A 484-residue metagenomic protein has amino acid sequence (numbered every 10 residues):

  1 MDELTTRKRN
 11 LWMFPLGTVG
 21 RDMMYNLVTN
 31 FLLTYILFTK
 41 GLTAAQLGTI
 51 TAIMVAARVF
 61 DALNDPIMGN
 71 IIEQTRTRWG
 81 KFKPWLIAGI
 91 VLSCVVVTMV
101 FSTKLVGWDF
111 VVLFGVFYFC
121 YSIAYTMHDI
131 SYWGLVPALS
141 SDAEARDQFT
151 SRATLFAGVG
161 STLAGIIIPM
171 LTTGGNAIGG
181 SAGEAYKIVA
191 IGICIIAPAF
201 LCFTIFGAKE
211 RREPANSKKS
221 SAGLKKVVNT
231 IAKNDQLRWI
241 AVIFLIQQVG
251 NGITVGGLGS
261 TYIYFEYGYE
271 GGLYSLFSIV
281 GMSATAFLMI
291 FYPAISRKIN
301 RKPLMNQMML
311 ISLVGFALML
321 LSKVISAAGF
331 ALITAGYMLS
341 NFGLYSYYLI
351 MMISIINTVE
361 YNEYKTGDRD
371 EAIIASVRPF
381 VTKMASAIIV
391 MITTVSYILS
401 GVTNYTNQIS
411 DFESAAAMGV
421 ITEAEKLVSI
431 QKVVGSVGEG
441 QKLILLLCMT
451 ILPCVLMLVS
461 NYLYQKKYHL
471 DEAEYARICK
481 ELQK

Functional and structural regions predicted by a protein language model:
D2-K484: Membrane-embedded alpha-helical bundles of multi-pass transporters/translocases, especially carrier/permease families
